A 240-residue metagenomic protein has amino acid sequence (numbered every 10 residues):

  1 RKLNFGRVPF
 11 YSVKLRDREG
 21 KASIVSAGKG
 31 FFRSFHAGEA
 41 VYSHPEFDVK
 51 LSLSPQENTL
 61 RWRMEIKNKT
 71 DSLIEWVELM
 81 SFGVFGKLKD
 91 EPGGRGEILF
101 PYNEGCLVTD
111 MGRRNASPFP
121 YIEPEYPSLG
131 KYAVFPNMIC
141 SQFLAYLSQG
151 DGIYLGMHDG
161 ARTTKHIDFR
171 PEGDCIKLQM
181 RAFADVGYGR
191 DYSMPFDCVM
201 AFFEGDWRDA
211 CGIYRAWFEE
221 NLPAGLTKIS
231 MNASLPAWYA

Functional and structural regions predicted by a protein language model:
L3-V49, L53-K165: Polysaccharide-binding surfaces and accessory modules of carbohydrate-active proteins
Y11, R190, F196-C198: One face of beta-strands
V49, F82, C175-L178, W217 (+1 more regions): Catalytic cores of TIM-barrel enzymes
M64, G189-D191: Conserved, mostly hydrophobic/aromatic
V77-M80, F169, A210-R215: Composition- and surface-driven signal marking solvent-exposed, interaction-prone regions in large proteins
K165-I176: Short, basic/aromatic beta-hairpin or loop at an interaction surface
D174-G187: Short acidic, Pro/Gly- and aromatic-enriched capping/linker segments at domain boundaries
D197-A240: An acidic-aromatic substrate-binding cleft motif
